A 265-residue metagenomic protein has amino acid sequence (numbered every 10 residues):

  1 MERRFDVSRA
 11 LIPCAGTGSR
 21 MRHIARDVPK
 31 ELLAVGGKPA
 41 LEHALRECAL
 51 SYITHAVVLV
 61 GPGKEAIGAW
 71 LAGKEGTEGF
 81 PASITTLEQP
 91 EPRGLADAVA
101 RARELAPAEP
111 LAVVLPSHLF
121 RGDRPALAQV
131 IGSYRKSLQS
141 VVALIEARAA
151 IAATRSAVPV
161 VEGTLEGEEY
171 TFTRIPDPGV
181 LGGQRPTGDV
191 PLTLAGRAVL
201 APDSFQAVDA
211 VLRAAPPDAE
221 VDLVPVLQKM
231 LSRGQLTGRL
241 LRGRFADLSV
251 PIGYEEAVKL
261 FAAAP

Functional and structural regions predicted by a protein language model:
M1-I12, R20-H23, L33-A34, K38-L115 (+3 more regions): Conserved N-terminal catalytic core of the sugar/cofactor nucleotidyltransferase
E2-A10, I175-P178, G188-P265: Conserved alpha/beta core of the MobA/IspD/sugar-nucleotide pyrophosphorylase nucleotidyltransferase superfamily
R26-K30: Short alpha-helical oligomerization interface
E31, S83-T85, T171, Q235-T237: Conserved beta-strand segments of alpha/beta enzyme cores
K74-P81, E162-G167, Q228-L231: Short, conserved catalytic or adaptor-binding loops enriched in Gly and charged residues
E91-L95, A149-I151, L181-G182, F245-A246: A short acidic, often aromatic-flanked loop/helix-cap motif at beta-alpha or helix-coil junctions that lines enzyme
A98-L105, R155-V161, I252-E256: Short, surface-exposed amphipathic charged segments that create phosphate/polyanion-binding patches used for binding
R121-V211: Conserved core of the sugar-phosphate nucleotidyltransferase
